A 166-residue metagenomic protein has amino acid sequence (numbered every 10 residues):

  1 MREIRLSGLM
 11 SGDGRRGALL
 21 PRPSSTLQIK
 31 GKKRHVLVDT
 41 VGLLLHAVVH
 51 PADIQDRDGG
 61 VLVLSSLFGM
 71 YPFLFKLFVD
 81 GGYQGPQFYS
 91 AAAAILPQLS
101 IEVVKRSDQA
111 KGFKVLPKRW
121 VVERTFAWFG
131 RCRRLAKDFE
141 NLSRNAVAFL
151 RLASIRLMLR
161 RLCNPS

Functional and structural regions predicted by a protein language model:
R2-L9, D13, G17-A18, Y89 (+3 more regions): Basic, amphipathic alpha-helical segments enriched in Lys/Arg and hydrophobic/aromatic residues
P23-T26: N-terminal polybasic/positive-inside topogenic patches
I29-E102, R106, L150-A153, S166: Polybasic low-complexity intrinsically disordered regions
